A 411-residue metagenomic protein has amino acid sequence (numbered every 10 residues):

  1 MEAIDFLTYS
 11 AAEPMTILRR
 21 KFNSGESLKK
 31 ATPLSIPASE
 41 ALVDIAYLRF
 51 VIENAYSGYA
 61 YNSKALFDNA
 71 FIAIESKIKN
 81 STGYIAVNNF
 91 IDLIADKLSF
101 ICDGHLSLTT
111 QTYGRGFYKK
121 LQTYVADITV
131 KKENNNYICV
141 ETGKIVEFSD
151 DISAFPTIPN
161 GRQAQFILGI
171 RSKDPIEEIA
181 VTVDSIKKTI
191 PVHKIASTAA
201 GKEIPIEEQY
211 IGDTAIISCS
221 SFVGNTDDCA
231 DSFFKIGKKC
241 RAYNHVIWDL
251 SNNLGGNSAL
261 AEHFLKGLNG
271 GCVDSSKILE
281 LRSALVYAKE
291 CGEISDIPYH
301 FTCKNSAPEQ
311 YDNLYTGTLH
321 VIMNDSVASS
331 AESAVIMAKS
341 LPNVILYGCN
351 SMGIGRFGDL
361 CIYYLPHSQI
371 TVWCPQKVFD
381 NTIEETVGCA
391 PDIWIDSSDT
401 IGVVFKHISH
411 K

Functional and structural regions predicted by a protein language model:
M1-V246, L250-G255, H263-S276, T318 (+3 more regions): Flexible, low-complexity junctional segments that flank or bridge functional domains
F67-K79, E309-Y311, G388-K411: Extracytoplasmic/peripheral linker and loop segments enriched in polar/acidic and small residues with frequent Thr/Pro
S221-N225, N252-S258, D325-S329, S351-I354 (+1 more regions): Solvent-exposed loop/turn segments at secondary-structure junctions within structured extracellular/periplasmic domains
K235, P308-Q310, I336-K339: Mature extracellular/periplasmic domains of secretome proteins
G255-T318, F357-P366, P375-K377, E385-T386: Gly/Ser/Thr-rich loop/hinge elements
D312, S326-I336, F405-K411: Charge-patterned, long linear interaction tracts outside catalytic cores
T318-S340, I345-I354: Extended C-terminal subregions enriched in glycine
L346-I401: BRCT (BRCA1 C-terminal) domain core and associated BRCT-interaction motifs
